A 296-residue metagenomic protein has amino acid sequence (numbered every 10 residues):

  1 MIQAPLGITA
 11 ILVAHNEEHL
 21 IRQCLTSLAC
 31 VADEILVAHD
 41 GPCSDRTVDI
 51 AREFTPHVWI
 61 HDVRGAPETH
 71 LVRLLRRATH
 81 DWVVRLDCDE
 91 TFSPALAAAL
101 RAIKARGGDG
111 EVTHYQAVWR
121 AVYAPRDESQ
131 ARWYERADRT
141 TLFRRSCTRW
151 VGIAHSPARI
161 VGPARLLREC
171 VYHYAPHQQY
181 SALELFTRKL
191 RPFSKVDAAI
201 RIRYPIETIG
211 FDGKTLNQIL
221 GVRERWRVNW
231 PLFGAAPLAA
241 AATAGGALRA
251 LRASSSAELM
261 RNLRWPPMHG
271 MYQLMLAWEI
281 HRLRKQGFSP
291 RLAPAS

Functional and structural regions predicted by a protein language model:
G7-T9: Cell-envelope/extracellular polymer assembly enzymes that use nucleotide-activated donors
V13-C30, E34: Short, well-formed alpha-helical segments that are part of the catalytic scaffolds of diverse glycosyltransferases
R22, C43-F54, A95: Acidic helix N-cap motif at the loop->helix transition within catalytic regions of sugar-transfer enzymes
S27, H39-I50, V63-R64, D87: A conserved acidic beta->alpha catalytic loop
D33-P42, W59: Short beta-strand/loop segment that forms part of the nucleotide-sugar
V48-R77: Conserved donor nucleotide-binding strand/loop of the catalytic core
E68-L75, P94-E279, L283: Catalytic-site signature of metal-activated, phosphate-bearing donor transferases, centered on the GT-A/GT-A-like
V83: Short aromatic/hydrophobic "clamp" motif used to bind/position activated sugar donors
